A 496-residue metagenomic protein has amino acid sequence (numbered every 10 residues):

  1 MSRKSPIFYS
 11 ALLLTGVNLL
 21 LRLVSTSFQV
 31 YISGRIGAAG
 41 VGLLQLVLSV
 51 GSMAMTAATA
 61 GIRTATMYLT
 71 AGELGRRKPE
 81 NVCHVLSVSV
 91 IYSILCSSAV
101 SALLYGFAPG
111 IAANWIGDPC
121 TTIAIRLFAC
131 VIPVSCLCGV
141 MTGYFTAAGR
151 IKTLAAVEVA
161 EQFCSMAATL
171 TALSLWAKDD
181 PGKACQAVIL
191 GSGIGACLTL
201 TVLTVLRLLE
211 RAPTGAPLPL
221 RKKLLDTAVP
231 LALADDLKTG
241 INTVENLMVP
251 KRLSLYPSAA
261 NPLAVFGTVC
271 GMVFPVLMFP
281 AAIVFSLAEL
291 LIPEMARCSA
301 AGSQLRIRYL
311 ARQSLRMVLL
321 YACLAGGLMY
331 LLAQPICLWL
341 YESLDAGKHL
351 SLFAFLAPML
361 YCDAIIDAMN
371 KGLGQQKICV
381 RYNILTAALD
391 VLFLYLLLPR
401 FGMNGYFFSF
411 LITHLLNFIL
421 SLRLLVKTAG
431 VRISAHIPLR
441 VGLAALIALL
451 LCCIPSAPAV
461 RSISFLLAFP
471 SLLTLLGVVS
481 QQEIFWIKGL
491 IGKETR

Functional and structural regions predicted by a protein language model:
M1-R3, I7, P181-I189, T204-D236 (+3 more regions): Interhelical loop/hinge segments that connect adjacent transmembrane helices in multipass membrane
M1-V24, E80-S87, L218-T239, E483-R496: N-terminal membrane topogenesis motif
P6-M67, I94, S101, Y105 (+3 more regions): Signature of the first transmembrane helix
L21, Q29, A60-T64, L127-T146 (+7 more regions): Short runs within selected transmembrane alpha-helices of multi-pass transporters and secretion channels
I32-M53, C120, C185-Q186, K222-T227 (+3 more regions): Interfacial/gating helices of multi-pass transporter permease domains
A60-G75, L277-G302, R308-A311, L315: Helix-loop junctions and terminal segments of transmembrane helices in multi-pass membrane transport/translocation
S87-N114, R308-M359, V391-L392: Alpha-helical transmembrane segments of multi-pass membrane transport and lipid-handling proteins
C453-R496: Membrane-proximal transmembrane or re-entrant/amphipathic helices at the cytosolic face
